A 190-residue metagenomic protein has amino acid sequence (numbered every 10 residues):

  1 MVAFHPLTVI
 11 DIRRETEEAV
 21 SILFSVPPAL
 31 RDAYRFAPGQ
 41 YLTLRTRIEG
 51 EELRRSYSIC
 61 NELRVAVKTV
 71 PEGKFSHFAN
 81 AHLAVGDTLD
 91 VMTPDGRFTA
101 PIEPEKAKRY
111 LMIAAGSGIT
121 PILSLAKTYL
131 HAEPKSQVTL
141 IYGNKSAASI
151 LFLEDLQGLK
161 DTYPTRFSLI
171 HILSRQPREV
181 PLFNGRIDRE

Functional and structural regions predicted by a protein language model:
V2-T88, M92, N144-S146, Q157 (+1 more regions): Ferredoxin-reductase
H77-E190: FNR/FR-type flavoprotein reductase catalytic core
